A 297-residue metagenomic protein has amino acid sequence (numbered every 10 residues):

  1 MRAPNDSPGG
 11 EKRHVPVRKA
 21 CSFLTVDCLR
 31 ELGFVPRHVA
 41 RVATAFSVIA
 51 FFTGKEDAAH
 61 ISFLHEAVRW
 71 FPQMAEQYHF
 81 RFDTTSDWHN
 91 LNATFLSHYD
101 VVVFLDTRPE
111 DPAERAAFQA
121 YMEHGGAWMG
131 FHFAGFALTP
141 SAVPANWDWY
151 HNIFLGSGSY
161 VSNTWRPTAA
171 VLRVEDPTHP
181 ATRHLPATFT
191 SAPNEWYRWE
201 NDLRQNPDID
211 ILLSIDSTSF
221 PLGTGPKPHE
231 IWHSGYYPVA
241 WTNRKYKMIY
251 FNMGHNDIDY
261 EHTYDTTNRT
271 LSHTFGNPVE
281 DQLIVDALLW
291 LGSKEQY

Functional and structural regions predicted by a protein language model:
G9-G10, G33: Residue-identity detector for glycine
P16, C21-P36, F46, S62 (+4 more regions): Extracellular ligand-binding/catalytic regions of CAZymes and related secreted enzymes and adhesion modules
A50-L138: Helical hinge/lid and interdomain linker segments adjacent to catalytic or ligand-binding clefts that mediate domain
K55-E56, N90, P109, G135-A137 (+3 more regions): Short, solvent-exposed loop/turn segments at secondary-structure junctions
E66-W70, A113, A117, W149 (+2 more regions): Extracytoplasmic/secreted proteins, especially bacterial periplasmic and envelope-associated proteins
R108-L185: A glycine-rich, often tryptophan-bearing local segment used as a flexible ligand/cofactor-contacting loop or short
Y160-Y250: Catalytic beta-strand/loop cores that center a nucleophilic Ser/Cys/Thr and support acyl-enzyme chemistry
